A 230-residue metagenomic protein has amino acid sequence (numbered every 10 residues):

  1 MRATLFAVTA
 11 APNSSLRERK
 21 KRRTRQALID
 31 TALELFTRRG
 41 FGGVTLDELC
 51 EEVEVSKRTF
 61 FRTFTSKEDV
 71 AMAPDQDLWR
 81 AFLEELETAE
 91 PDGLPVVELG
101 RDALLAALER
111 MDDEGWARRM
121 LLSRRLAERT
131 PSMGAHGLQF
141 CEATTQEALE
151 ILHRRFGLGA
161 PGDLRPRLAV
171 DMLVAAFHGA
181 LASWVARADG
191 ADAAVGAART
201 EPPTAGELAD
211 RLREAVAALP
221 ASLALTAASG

Functional and structural regions predicted by a protein language model:
M1-V55, M72, A81: Basic, helix-initiating cap at the start of DNA-binding domains
M1-V8, E150, R154, A182-G230: C-terminal peripheral helix-coil segments that are non-catalytic and often amphipathic
E51, T65-S66: Residue-level detection of the helix-turn-helix DNA-binding "recognition helix"
S56-F64: Short hydrophobic/aromatic patch on the recognition helix
E68-L78, T144: Alpha-helical DNA-contacting segments of helix-turn-helix folds
A73, R80-S123: Hydrophobic alpha-helical connector segments
P131-G157, L164-D171: Amphipathic alpha-helical packing segments from all-alpha helical-bundle domains
P166-V174, H178, A209: Short, well-structured alpha-helical segments
